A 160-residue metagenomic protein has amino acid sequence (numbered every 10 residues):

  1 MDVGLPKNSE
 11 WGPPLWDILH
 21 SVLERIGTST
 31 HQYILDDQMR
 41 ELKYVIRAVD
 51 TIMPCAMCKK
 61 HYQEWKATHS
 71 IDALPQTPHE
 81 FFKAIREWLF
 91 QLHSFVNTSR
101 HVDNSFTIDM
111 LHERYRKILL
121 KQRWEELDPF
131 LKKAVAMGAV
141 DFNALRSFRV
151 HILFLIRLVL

Functional and structural regions predicted by a protein language model:
M1-L160: Aromatic-rich, lipid-facing transmembrane alpha helices and their immediate juxtamembrane interface loops in integral
